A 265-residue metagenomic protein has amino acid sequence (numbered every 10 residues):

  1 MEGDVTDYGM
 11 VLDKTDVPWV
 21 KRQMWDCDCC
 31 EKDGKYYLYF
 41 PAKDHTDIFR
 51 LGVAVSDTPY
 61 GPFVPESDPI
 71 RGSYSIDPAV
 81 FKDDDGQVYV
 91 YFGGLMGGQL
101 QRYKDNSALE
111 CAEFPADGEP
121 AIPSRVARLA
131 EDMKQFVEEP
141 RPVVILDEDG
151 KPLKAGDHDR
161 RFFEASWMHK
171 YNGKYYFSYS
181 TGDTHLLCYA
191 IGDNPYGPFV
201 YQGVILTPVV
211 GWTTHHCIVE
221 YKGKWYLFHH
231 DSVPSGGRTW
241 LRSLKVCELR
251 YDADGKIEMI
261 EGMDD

Functional and structural regions predicted by a protein language model:
M1-D265: Carbohydrate-active catalytic/glycan-binding domains of CAZyme proteins, especially the secreted or lumenal ectodomains
